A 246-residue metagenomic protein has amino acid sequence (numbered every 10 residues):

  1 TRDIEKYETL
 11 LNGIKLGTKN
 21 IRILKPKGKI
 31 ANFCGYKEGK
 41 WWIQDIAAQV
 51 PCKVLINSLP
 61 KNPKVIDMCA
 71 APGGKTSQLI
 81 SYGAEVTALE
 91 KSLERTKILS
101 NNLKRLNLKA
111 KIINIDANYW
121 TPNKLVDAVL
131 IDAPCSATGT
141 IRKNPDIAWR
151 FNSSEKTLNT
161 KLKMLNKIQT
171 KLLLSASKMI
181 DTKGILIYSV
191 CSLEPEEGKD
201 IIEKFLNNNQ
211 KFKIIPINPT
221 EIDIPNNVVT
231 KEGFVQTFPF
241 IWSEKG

Functional and structural regions predicted by a protein language model:
T1-G246: S-adenosylmethionine
